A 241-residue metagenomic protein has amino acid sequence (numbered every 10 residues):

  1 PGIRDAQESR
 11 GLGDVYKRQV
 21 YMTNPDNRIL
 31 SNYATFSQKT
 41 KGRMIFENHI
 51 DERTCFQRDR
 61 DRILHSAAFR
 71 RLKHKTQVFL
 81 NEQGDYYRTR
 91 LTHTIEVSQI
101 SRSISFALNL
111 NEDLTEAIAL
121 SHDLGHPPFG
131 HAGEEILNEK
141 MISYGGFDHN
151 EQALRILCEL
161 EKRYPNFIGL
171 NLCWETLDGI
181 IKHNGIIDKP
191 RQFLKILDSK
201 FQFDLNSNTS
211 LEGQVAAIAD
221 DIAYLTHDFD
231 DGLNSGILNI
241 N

Functional and structural regions predicted by a protein language model:
P1-Q19: Single conserved hydrophobic/aromatic residue that forms the stacking wall/gate of nucleotide- or nucleobase-binding
G11, H93, A217-I218: Hydrophobic transmembrane-helix microenvironments that flank and shape a buried ionizable site
V20-N48, S66-R70, Q99, A107 (+1 more regions): Sequence-structural signature of the catalytic-core scaffold of metal-dependent phosphohydrolases that act on
I45-D51, C55-H65, F69-T92, D198-K200: Active-site flanking loop/helix segments enriched in acidic
N81-T92, S105, L120-P128, M141-Y144: Short coil/turn segments at secondary-structure boundaries
Q83-L114, Q202: Alpha-helical phosphate/pyrophosphate-handling elements in metalloenzyme active cores
N111-E116, T209-L211: Short hydrophobic "helix-edge" motifs at membrane interfaces and signal-peptide entry regions
T115-L120, A217: Short alpha-helical catalytic segment bearing the HExxH-like zincin motif of zinc-dependent metalloproteases
